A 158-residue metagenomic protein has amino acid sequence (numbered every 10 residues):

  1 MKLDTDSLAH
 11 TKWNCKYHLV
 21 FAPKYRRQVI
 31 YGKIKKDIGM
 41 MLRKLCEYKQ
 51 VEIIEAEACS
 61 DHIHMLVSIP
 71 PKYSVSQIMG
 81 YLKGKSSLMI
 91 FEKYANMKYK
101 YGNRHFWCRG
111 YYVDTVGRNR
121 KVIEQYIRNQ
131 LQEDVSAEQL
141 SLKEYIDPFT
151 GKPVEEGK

Functional and structural regions predicted by a protein language model:
M1-K158: Basic nucleic-acid-binding interfaces
